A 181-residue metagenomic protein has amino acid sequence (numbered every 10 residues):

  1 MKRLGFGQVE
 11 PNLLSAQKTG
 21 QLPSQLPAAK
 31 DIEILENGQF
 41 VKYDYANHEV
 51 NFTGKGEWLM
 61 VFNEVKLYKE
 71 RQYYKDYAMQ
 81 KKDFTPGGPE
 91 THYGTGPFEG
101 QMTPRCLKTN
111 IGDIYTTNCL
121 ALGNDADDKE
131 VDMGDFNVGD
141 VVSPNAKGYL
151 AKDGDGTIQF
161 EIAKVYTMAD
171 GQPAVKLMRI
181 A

Functional and structural regions predicted by a protein language model:
M1-A181: Surface-exposed, low-hydrophobicity beta-strand/loop segments enriched in small/polar/acidic residues
